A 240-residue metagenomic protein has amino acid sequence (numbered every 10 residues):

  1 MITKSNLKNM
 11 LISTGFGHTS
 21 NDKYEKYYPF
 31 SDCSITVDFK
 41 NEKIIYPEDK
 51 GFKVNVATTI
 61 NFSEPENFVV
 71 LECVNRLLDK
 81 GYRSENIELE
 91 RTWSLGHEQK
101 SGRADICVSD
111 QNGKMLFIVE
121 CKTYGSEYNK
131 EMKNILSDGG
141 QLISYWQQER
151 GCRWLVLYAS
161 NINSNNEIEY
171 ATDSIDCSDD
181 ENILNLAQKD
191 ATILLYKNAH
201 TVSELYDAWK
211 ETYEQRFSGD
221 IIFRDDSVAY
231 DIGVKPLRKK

Functional and structural regions predicted by a protein language model:
M1-E64: Interdomain/boundary linker segments immediately adjacent to catalytic/signaling cores
Y24-T36, T59-F62, E85-G113, P236-K240: Active-site metal-binding core of divalent-cation-utilizing nuclease and nuclease-like domains
K50-F62, F68, Y82, E98 (+1 more regions): Polyanion-binding interface signature
P65-V69, D138-Q141: Conserved alpha-helical elements of sugar-nucleotide-dependent glycosyltransferases
C73, A104-D110, K114-Y128, Y145 (+1 more regions): Conserved catalytic cores of phosphodiester-cleaving nucleases, focusing on short active-site segments
R76-S84: Short helix-loop-beta junction
E88, H97, Y128-N182: Nucleic-acid nuclease catalytic cores
W154-R216: Domain-level recognition of nuclease-like catalytic cores that cleave nucleotide substrates
